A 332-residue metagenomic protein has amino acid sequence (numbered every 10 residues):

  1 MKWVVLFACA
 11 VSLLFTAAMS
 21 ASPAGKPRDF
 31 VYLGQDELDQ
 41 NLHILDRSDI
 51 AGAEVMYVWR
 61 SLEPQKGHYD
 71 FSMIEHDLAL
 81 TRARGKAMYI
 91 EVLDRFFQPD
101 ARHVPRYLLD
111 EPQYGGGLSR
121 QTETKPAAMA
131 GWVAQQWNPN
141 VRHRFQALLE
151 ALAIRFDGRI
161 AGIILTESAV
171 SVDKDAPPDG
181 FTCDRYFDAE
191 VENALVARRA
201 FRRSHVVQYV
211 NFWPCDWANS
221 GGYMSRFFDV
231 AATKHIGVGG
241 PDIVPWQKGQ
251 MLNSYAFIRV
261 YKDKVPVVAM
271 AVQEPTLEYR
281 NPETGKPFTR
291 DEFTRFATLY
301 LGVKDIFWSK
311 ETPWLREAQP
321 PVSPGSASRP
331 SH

Functional and structural regions predicted by a protein language model:
V4-V5, M19, V322: Short hydrophobic transmembrane-like helices used for membrane targeting/insertion
V5-T16: Bacterial N-terminal signal peptides
F15-G25: Bacterial Sec-dependent signal peptides at the C-terminal "C-region" and cleavage site
P27-R185, L195, R202-S220, I236-G237 (+1 more regions): Aromatic-lined carbohydrate-binding surfaces of glycoside hydrolases
L42-D49, D77-R84, A197-R198, F227-T233 (+2 more regions): Acidic (Asp/Glu)-rich catalytic clusters
Y89, L93, F97, H235-H332: Substrate-binding cleft of secreted/luminal carbohydrate-active enzymes
